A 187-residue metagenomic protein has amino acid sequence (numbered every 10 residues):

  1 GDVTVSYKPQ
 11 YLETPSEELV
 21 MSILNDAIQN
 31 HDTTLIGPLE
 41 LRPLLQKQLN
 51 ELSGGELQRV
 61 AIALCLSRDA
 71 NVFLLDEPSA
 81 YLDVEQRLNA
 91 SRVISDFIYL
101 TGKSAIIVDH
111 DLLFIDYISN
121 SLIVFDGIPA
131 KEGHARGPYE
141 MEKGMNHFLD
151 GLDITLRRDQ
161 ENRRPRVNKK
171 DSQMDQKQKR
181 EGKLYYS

Functional and structural regions predicted by a protein language model:
G1-D32, H110-M145: ABC ATPase nucleotide-binding domain signature region
G1-L57, L64, R68-D69, L88 (+1 more regions): ABC-family P-loop ATPase nucleotide-binding domains
N50, A80-Y81: Short active-site loops of ABC-family nucleotide-binding domains
N71-L74: Walker B motif beta-strand of ABC-family P-loop ATPases
E77-P78, E85: Walker B catalytic motif
R87-T101: Helical segment within the ABC ATPase nucleotide-binding domain
G102-V108: Conserved H-loop
H134-S187: ABC ATPase nucleotide-binding domains
